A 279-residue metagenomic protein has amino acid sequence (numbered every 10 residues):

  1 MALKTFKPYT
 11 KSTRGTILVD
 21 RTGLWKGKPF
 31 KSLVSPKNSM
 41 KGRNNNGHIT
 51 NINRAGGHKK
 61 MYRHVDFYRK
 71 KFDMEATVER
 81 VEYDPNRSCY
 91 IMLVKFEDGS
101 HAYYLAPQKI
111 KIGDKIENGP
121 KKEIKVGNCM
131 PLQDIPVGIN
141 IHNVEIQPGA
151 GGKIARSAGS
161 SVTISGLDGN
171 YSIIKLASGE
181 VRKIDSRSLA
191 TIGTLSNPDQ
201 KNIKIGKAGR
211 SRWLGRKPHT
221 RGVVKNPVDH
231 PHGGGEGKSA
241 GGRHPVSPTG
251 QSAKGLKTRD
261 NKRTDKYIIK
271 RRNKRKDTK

Functional and structural regions predicted by a protein language model:
M1-R87, Q108-K279: Basic, glycine/proline-rich low-complexity segments that contact nucleic acids
N86, V94-F96: Structural recognition of beta-strand segments within beta-rich domains
M92-L93, S172: Short, hydrophobic/aromatic-rich beta-strand segments within well-structured domains
F96-G99, A177-S178: Short acidic-glycine loop/turn motifs at beta-strand connectors
G99-K111: Beta-strand/loop nucleic-acid-binding surfaces
